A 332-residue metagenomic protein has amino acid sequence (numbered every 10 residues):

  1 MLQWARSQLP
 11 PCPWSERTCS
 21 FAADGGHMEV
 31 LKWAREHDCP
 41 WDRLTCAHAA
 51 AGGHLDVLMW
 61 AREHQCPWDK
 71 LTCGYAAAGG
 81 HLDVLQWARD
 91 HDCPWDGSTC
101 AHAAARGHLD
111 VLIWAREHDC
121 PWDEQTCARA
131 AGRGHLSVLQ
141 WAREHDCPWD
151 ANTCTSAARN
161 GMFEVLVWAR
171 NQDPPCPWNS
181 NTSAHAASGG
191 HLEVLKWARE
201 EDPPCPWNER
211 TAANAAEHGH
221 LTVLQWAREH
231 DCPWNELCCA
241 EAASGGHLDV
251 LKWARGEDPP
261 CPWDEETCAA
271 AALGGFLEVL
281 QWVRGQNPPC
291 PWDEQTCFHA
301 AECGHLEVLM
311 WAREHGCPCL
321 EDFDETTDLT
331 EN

Functional and structural regions predicted by a protein language model:
M1-N332: Ankyrin repeat (ANK) tandem alpha-helical domains that serve as protein-protein interaction scaffolds, prominent
